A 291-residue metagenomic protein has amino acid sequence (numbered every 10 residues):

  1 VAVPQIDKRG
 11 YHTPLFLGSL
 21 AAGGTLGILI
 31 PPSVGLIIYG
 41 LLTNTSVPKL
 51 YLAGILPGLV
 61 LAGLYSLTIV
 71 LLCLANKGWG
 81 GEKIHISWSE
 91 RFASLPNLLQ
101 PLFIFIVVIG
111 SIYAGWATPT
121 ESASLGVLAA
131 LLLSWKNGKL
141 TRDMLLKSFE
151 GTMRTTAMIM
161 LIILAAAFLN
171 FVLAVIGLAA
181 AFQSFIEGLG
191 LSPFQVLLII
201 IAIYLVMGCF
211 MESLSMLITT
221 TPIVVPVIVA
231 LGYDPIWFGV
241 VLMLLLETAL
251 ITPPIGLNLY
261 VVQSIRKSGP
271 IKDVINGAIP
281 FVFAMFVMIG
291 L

Functional and structural regions predicted by a protein language model:
V1-L291: Alpha-helical transmembrane segments of multi-pass membrane transport proteins
